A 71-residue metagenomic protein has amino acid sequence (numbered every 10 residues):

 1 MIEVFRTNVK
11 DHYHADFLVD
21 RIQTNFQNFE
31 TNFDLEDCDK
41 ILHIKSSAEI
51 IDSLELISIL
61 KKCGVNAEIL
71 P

Functional and structural regions predicted by a protein language model:
M1-D11: Short glycine-/aliphatic-rich beta-strand segments at the starts of folded cytosolic domains
V9, S46-S47: Conserved residues at beta->alpha junctions
V9-F26: Short amphipathic alpha-helix segments
V19, S47-P71: C-terminal structural segments of small proteins and small subunits
N28-F33: A short linear hydrophobic-aromatic micro-motif
L35-D37, L60: A generic beta-sheet turn/junction motif
C38-I44: Surface-exposed aromatic
